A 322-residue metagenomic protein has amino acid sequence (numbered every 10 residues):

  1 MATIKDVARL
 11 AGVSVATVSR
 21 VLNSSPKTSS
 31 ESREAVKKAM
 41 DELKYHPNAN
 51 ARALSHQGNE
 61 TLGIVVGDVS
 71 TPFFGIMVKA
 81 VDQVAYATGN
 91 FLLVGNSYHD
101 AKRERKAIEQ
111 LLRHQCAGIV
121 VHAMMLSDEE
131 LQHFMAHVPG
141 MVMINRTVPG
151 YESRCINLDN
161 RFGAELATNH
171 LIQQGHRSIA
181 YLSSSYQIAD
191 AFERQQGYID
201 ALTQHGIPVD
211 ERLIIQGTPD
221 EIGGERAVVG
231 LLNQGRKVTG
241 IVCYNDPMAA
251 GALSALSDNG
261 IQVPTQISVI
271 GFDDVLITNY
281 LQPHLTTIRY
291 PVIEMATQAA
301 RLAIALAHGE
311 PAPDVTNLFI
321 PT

Functional and structural regions predicted by a protein language model:
M1-E60: N-terminal helix-turn-helix DNA-binding module of bacterial transcription factors
M1-T3, D41-K79, A87-N90, Y98-H99 (+1 more regions): N-terminal helix-turn-helix/winged-helix DNA-binding helices and compositionally similar short basic alpha-helical
A35, F73-A87, G163-H170, A189-P208 (+5 more regions): Short, solvent-exposed amphipathic alpha-helices that sit in or adjacent to ligand/effector-binding or catalytic
F91, H99, A117-L166, Q187 (+3 more regions): Flexible loop/hinge segments that line or gate small-molecule binding clefts
I156-Y181, Q196, D200, E221-G230 (+2 more regions): Hydrophobic alpha-helical segments within soluble ligand-binding/sensing domains
A167-H205, R212, A312-T322: An alpha-beta-alpha
R177-S178, V209-L213, Q262-V269: Short acidic capping loops at alpha-helix termini that bridge into adjacent secondary structure
V229-G240, Y244-T322: Flexible loop/turn connectors
